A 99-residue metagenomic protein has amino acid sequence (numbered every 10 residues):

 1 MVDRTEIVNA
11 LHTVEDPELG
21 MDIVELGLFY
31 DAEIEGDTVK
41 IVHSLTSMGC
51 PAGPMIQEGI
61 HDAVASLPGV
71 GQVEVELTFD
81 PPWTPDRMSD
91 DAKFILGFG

Functional and structural regions predicted by a protein language model:
M1-G99: Domain-level signature for proteins that mediate thiol-based redox and metal-cofactor handling
